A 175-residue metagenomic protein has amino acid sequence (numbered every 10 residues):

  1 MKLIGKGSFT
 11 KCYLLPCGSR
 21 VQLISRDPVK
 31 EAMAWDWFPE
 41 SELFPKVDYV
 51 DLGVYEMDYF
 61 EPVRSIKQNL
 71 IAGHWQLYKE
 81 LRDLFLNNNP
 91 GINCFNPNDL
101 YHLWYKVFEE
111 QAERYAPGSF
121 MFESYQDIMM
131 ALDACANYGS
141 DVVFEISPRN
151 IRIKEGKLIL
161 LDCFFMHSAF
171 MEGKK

Functional and structural regions predicted by a protein language model:
M1-Y55: ATP-binding glycine-rich loop module of kinase domains
L14-L15, Y59, I153: Conserved hydrophobic "DFG−1" position in protein kinase catalytic cores
L23-R26, Y59, D162-C163: Residue-level recognition of conserved beta-strand positions in structured domain cores
P28-D36, S65-L70, A169-E172: Active-site-adjacent loop/helix micro-motif of nuclease/hydrolase catalytic cores
L43-Y125: Conserved structural core of kinase catalytic domains
P117, M130-A131: Extracytoplasmic/periplasmic ligand-binding sensor domains of two-pass membrane signal-transduction receptors
A134-K175: Catalytic activation segment of kinase domains across protein kinase-like and atypical kinase folds
